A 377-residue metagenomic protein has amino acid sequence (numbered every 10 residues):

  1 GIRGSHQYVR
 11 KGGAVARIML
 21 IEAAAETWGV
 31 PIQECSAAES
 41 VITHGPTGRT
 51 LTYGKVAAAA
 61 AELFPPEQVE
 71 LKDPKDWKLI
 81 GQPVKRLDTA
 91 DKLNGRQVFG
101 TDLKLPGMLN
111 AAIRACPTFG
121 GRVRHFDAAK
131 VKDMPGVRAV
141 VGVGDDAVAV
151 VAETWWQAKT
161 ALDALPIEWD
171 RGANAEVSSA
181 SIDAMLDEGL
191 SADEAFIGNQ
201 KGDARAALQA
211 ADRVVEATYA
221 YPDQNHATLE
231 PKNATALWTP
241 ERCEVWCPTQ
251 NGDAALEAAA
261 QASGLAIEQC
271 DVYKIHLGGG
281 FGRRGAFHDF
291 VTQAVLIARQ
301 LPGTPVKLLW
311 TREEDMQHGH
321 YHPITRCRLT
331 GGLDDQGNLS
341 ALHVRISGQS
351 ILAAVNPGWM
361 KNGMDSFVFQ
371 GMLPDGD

Functional and structural regions predicted by a protein language model:
G1-D377: Structural alpha/beta core scaffold segments of enzyme domains
